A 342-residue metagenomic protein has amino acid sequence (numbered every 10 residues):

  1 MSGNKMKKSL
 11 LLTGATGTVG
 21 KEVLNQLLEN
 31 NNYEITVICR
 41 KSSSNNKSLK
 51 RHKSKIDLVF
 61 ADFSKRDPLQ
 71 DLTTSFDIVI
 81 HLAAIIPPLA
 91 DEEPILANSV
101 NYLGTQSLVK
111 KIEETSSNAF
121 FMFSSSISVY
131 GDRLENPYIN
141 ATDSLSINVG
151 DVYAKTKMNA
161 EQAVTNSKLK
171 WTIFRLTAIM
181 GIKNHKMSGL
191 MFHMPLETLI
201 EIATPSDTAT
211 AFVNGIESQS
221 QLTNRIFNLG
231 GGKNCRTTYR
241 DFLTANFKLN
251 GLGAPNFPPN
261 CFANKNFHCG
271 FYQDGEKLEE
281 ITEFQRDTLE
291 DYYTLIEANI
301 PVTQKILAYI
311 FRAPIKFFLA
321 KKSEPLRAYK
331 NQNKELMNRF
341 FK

Functional and structural regions predicted by a protein language model:
K8-N30: N-terminal Rossmann NAD(P)H-binding glycine-rich loop of SDR-like oxidoreductase domains
I56-V100, G131-D132: NAD(P)H-binding glycine-rich loop region in Rossmannoid oxidoreductase-like domains and their noncatalytic homologs
S64, L96-S107, I147, D151 (+2 more regions): Glycine-rich NAD(P)-binding loop of the Rossmann-fold in SDR/ketoreductase-type enzymes
I85, L103-V152: Conserved Rossmann-fold NAD(P)-dependent oxidoreductase catalytic core, especially the SDR/UDP-sugar
S99, L134-I173, M194-P195: Catalytic helix-loop patch of NAD(P)-dependent Rossmann-fold dehydrogenases
V129-Y130, D151-V152, T172-H193, T198 (+1 more regions): Flexible, glycine-rich beta-alpha linker
G181-K183, S188-L190, L199-N228, G232-N234: Alpha-helical substrate-binding/gating segment
G215-I281, D287-L295, T303, L307-I310 (+1 more regions): Mid/C-terminal beta-alpha module of Rossmann-like enzyme folds, strongest in SDR-family dehydrogenases/epimerases
